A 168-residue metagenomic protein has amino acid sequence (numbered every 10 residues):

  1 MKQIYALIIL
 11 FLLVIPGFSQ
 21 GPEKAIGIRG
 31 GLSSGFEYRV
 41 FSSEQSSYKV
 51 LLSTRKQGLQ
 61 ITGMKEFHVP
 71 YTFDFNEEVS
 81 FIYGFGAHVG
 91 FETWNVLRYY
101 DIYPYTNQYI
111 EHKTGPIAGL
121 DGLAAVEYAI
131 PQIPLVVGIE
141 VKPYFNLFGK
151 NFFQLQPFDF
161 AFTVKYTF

Functional and structural regions predicted by a protein language model:
M1-P22: Bacterial Sec-dependent N-terminal signal peptides
S19-E23, Q45, P70-S80, I130-V137: Short loop/turn motifs that connect adjacent beta-strands in outer-membrane beta-barrel proteins
Q20-L32, S42-K56, V141-F145: Transmembrane beta-strand segments that form the barrel wall of outer-membrane beta-barrel proteins
P22, G30-S34, Q57-I61, V79 (+2 more regions): Residues that define the transmembrane beta-barrel architecture of outer-membrane proteins
I28, F36-V40, G63-F67, F85-V89 (+3 more regions): Residues on the lipid-exposed face of transmembrane beta-strands in outer-membrane beta-barrel proteins
S33-G35, Q57, P70-T72, G90-W94 (+1 more regions): Sequence/structural signature of outer-membrane beta-barrel proteins
Y48-V50, F91-P116, N151: Flexible, solvent-exposed loop segments that connect beta-strands
P131-F168: Predominantly the C-terminal beta-signal and adjacent terminal strand-loop region of outer-membrane beta-barrel
